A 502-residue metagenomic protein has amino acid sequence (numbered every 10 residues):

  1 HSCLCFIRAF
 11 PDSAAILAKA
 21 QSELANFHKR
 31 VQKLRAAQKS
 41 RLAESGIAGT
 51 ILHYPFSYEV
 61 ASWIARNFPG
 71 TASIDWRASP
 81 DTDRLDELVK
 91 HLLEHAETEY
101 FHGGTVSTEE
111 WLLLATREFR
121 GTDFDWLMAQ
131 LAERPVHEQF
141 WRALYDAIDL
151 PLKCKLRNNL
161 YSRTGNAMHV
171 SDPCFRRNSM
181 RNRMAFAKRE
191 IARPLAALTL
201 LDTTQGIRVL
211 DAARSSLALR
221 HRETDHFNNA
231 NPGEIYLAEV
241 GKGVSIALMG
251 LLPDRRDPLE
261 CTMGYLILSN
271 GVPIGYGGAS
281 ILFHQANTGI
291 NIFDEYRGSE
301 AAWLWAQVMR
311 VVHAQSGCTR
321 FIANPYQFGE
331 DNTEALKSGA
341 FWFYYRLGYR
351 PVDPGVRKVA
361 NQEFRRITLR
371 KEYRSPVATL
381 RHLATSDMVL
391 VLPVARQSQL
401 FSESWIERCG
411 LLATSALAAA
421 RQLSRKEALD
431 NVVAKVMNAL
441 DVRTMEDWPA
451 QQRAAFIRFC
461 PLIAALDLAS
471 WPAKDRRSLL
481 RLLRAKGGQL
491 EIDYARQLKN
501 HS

Functional and structural regions predicted by a protein language model:
H1-E97, F101-T105, R117, L369-S502: Long, compositionally biased intrinsically disordered regions
C3-C5, C154, C174, C261 (+3 more regions): Generic recognition of cysteine residues
A65-A213: Long, charge-dense tracts
I74, L113, M168-V170, I235-A238 (+3 more regions): Hydrophobic transmembrane signal anchors and adjacent membrane-proximal interface regions, especially in viral
F101, E110-L114, T122, W126-Q130 (+3 more regions): Acyl-donor binding region in acyl/amide transferases
K153-R176, I246-L259, G264-L266, A302: Short secondary-structure boundary segments
L198-R297, A306-S316, C460, L482-G488: A conserved beta-strand-loop-helix scaffold within acyl/acetyltransferase catalytic domains
R350, K358-S375: Long, charge-rich alpha-helical interaction segments
